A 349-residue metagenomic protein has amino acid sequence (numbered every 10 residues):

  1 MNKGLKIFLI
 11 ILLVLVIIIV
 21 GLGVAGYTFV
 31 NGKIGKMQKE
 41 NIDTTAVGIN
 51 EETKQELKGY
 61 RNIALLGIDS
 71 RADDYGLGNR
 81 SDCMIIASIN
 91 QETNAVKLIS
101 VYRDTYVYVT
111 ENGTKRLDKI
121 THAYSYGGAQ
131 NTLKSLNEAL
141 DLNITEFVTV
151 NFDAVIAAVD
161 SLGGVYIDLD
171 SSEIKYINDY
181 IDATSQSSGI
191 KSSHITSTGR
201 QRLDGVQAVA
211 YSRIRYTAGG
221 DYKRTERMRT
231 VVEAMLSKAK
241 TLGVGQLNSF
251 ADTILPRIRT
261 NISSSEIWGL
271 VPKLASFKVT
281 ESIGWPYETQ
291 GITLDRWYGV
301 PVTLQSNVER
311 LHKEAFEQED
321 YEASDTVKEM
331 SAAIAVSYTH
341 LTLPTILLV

Functional and structural regions predicted by a protein language model:
N2-V14, I18, L22-L341: Non-catalytic, solvent-exposed segments at the cell envelope interface
H340-V349: Single conserved hydrophobic/aromatic residue that forms the stacking wall/gate of nucleotide- or nucleobase-binding
